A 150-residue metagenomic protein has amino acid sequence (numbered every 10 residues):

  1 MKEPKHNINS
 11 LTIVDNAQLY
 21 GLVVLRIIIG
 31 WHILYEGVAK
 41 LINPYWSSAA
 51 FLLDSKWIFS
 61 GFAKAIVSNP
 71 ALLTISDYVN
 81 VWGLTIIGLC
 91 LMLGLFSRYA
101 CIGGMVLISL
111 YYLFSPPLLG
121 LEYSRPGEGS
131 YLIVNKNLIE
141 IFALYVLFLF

Functional and structural regions predicted by a protein language model:
M1-I86, L93-F150: Extended, low-polarity transmembrane helix blocks
